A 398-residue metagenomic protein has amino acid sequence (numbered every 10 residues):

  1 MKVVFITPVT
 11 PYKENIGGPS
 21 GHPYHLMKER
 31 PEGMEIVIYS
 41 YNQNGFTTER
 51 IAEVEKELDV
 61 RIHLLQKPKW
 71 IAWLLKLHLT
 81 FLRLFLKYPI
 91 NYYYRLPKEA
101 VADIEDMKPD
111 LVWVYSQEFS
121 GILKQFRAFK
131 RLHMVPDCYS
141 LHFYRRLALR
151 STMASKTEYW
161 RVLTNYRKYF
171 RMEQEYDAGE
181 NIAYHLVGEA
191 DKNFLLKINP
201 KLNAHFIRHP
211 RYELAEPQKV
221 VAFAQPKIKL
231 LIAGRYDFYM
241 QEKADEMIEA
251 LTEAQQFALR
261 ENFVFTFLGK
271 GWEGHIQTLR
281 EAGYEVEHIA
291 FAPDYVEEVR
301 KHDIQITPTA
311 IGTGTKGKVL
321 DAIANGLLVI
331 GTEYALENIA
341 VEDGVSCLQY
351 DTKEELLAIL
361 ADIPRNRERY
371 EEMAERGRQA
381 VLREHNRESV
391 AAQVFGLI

Functional and structural regions predicted by a protein language model:
M1-H63, T252-Q256: N-terminal subdomain of nucleotide-sugar transferases
H22, F206-T278, H288-Y295, R300: Conserved catalytic-core segment of nucleotide-activated headgroup transferases in glycan assembly
R50, G121-L123, R167-N203, I276 (+1 more regions): A short, active-site helix/loop in glycosyltransferases that binds the activated sugar's phosphate group
K98-A102, Y139, S151-Y184: Membrane-proximal helix-turn-helix segments that form the acceptor-binding/catalytic region of lipid-linked
R300-G314, N325-L327: Acidic donor-binding loop of glycosyltransferase active sites
K318-D321, L328-T332: Short hydrophobic beta-strand element within catalytic cores of glycosyltransferases and related nucleotide-activated
C347-E354, D362-R367: Conserved acidic donor-binding segment of nucleotide-sugar-dependent glycosyltransferases
R365-L397: A charged, aromatic-enriched C-terminal amphipathic alpha-helix characteristic of glycosyltransferases across folds
